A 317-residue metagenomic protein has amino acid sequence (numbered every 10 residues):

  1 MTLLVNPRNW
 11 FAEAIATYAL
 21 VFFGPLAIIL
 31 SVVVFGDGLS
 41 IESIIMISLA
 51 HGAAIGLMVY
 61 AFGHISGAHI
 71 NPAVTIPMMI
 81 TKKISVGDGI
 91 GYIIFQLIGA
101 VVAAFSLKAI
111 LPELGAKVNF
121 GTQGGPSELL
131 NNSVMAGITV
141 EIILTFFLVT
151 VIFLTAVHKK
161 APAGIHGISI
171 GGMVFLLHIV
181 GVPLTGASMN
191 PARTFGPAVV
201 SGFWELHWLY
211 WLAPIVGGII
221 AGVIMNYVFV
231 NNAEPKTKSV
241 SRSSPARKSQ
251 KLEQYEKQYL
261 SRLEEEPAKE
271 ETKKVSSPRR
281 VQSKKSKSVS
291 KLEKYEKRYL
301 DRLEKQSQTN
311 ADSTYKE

Functional and structural regions predicted by a protein language model:
M1-E317: Membrane-interface helix-loop junctions and terminal tails of multi-pass membrane proteins
